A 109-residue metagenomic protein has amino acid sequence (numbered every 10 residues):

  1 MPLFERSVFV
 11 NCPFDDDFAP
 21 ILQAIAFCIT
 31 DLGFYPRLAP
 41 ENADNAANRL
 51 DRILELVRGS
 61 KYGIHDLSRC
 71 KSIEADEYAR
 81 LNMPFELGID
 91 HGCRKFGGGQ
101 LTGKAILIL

Functional and structural regions predicted by a protein language model:
M1-S60: Conserved N-terminal substructure of TIR/SEFIR domains
R6, L32, E77-M83, K104-A105: Generic structural motif recognizing short loop/turn segments at the entrances and edges of beta-strands
V10, I106-I108: Structural beta-sheet core signal
L22, S72-A75, T102-G103: Short linear functional motifs in flexible/disordered or boundary regions
E41-I89, F96: TIR-domain catalytic/interaction hotspot
G92-G103: Arginine/glycine-rich "motif VI" loop of SF2 helicases in the C-terminal RecA-like domain
